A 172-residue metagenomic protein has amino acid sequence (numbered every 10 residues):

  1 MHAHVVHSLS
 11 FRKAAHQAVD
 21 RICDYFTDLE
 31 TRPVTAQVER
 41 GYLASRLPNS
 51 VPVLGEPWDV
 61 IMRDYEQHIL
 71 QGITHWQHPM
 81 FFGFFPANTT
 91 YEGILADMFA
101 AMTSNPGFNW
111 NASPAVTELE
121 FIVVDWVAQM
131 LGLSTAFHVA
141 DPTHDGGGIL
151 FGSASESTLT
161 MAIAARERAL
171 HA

Functional and structural regions predicted by a protein language model:
M1-G146: N-terminal entrance/gating region of PLP-dependent enzymes' catalytic architecture
I22-Y25, R168, A172: Hydrophobic alpha-helical elements and their junctions with loops/disorder across both membrane and soluble proteins
E120, V124, A140-H171: Conserved beta-loop-alpha segment that forms the PLP phosphate-binding cup at the N-terminus of a helix
